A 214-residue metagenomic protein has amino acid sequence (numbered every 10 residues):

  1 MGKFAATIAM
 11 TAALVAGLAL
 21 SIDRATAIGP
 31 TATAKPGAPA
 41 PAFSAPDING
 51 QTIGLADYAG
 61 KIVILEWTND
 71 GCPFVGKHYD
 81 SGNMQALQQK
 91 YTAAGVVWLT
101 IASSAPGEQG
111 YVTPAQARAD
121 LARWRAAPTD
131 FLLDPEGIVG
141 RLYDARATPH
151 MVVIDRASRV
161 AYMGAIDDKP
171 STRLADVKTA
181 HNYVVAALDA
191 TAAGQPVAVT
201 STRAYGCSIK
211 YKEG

Functional and structural regions predicted by a protein language model:
M1-T11: Bacterial N-terminal signal peptides that target proteins for export
A9-A19: Bacterial N-terminal signal peptides
L18-A42: N-proximal helix/coil linker or "cap" segments that precede and/or mark the start of modular domains
A42-V63: A short beta-strand-turn-helix
A56-G76, W98, L188: Short active-site neighborhood of thiol/selenol oxidoreductases, capturing the structured segment around
F74-W124, D134-L142: Structural microenvironment flanking redox-active thiols in thiol-disulfide oxidoreductases
R118-D155, R159-M163: Short, internal strand/loop/helix patches that form the active-site neighborhood or redox-interaction surface
V153-G214: Thiol-/selenol-based redox modules, centered on thioredoxin-like and closely related oxidoreductase domains
